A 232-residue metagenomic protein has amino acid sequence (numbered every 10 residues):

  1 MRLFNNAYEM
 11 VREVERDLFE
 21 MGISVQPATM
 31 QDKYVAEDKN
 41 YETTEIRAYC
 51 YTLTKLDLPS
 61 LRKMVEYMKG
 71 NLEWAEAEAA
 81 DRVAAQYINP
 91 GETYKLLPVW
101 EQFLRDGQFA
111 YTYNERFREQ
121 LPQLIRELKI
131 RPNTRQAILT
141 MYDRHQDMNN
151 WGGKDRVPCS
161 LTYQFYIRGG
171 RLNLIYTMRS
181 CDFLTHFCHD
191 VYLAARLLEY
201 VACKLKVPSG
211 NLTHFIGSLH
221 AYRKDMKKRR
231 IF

Functional and structural regions predicted by a protein language model:
M1-F232: Terminal, non-catalytic protein-protein interaction segments that mediate quaternary/complex assembly
